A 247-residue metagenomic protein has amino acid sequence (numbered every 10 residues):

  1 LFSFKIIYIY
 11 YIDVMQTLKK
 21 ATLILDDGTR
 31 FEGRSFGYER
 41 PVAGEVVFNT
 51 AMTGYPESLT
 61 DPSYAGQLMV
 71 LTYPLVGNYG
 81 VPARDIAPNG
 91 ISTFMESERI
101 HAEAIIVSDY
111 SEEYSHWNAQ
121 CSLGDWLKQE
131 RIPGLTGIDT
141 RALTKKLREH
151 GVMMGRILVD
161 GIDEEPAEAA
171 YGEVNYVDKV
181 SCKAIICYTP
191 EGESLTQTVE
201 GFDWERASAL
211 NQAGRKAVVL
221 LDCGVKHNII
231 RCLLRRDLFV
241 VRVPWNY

Functional and structural regions predicted by a protein language model:
L1-V14: Short, Lys/Arg-enriched N-terminal segments with co-localized hydrophobic residues within the first ~10-30 amino acids
M15-Y247: RNA-binding accessory domains that recognize and position tRNA/RNA substrates
